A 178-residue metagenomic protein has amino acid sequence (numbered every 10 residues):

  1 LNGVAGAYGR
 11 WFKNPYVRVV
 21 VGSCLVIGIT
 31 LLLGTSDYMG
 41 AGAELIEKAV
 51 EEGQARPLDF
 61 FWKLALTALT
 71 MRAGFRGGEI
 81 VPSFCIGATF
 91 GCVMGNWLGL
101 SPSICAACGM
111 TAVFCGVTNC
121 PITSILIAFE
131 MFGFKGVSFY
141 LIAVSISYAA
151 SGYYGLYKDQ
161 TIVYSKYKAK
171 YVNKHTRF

Functional and structural regions predicted by a protein language model:
L1-F178: Alpha-helical transmembrane segments and immediately membrane-proximal extracytoplasmic
